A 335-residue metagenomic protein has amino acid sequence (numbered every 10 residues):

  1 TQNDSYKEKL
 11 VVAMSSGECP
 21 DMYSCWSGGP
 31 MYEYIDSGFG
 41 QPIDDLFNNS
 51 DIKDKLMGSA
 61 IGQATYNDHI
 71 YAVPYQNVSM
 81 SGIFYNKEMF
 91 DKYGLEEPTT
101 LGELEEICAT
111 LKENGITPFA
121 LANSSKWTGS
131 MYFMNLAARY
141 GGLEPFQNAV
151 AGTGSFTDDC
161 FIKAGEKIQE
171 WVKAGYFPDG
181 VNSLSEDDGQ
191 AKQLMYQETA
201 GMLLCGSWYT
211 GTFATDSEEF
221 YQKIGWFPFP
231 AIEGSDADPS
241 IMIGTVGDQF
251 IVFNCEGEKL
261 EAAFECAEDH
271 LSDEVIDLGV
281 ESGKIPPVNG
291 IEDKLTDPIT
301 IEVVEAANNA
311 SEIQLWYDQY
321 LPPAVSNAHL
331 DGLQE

Functional and structural regions predicted by a protein language model:
T1-L56, Q63-T65, E88-T99, Q193-L194 (+3 more regions): Extracytoplasmic "Venus flytrap"/periplasmic binding protein-like
L10, L104, L111, F133 (+1 more regions): Hydrophobic residues within well-ordered alpha-helices
A13, P20-D21, I52-E88, T117-A120 (+2 more regions): A structural signal for short loop-to-beta-strand junctions that line the ligand-binding cleft of periplasmic/secreted
S16, A174, T215-G283: Extracytoplasmic/periplasmic substrate-recognition and gating elements
W26-S81, E105, L111, Y132 (+2 more regions): Hinge/lid segment of periplasmic solute-binding proteins
P42-L56, E96, N123, Y140-K163 (+5 more regions): Short, solvent-exposed loop/beta-turn-alpha elements that line the ligand-binding surface or hinge of extracytoplasmic
C108-T110, A151-N182: Glycine-centered hinge/linker elements that transmit conformational signals in sensory and ligand-binding systems
V150, G244, S282-E292, I301-E335: C-terminal capping/gating helix-and-loop segments adjacent to ligand/active sites or protein-protein/ligand interfaces
